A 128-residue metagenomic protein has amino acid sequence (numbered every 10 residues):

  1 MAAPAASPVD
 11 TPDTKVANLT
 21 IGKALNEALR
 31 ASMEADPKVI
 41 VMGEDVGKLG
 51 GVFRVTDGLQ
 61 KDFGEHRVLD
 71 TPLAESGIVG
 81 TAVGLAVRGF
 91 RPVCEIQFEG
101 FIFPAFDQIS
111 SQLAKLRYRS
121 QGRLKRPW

Functional and structural regions predicted by a protein language model:
M1-W128: Thiamine diphosphate
